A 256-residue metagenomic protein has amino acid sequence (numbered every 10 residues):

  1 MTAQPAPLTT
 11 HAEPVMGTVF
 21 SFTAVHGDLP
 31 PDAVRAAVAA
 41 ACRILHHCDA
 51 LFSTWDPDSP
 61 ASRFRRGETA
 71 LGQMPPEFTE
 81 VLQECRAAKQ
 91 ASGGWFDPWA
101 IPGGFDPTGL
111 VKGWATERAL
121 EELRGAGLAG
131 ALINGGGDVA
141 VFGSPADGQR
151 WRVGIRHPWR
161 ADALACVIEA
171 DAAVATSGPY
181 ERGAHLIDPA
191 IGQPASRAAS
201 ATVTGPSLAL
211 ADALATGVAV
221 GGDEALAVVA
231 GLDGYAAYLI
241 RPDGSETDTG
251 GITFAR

Functional and structural regions predicted by a protein language model:
M1-R256: Mature catalytic core of soluble alpha/beta enzymes
